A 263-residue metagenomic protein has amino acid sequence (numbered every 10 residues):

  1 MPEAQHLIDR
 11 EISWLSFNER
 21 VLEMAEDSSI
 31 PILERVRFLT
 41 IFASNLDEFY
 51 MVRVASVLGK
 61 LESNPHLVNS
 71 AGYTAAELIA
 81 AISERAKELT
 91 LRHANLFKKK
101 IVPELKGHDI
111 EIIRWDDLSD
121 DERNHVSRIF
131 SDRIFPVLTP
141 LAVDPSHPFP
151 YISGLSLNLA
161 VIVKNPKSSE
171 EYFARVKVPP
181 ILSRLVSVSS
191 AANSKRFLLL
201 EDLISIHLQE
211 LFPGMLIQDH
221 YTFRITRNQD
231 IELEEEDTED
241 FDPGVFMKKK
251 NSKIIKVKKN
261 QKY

Functional and structural regions predicted by a protein language model:
M1-Y263: N-terminal non-catalytic structural scaffold regions of very large proteins
